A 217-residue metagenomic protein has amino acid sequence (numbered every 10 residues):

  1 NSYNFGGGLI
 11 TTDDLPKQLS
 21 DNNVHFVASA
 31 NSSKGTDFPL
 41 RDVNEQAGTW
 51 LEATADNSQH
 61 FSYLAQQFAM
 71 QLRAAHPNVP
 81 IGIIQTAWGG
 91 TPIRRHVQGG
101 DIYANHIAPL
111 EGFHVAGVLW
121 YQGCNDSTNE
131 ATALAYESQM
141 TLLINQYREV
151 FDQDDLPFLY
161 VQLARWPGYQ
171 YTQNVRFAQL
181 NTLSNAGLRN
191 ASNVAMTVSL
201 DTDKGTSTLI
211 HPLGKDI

Functional and structural regions predicted by a protein language model:
N1-I217: Cell-envelope and extracellular/periplasmic
